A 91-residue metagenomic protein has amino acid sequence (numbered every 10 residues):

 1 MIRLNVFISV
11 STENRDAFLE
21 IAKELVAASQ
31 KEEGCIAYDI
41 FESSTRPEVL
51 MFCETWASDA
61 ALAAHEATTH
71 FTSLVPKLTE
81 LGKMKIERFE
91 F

Functional and structural regions predicted by a protein language model:
I2, I40-E48, L74-F91: Glycine-rich beta-strand-turn "strand-cap" elements at beta-sheet edges
I2-S9, D39-E66: Short, well-ordered beta-strand segments in beta-rich or mixed alpha/beta enzyme and ligand-binding folds
I8, N14-R15, D59-T68, V75-L78 (+1 more regions): Catalytic cores of transferase enzymes with a strong primary signal for eukaryotic protein kinases
N14-I36, H70-S73: Short amphipathic alpha-helical segments
I21-E24, T55, A67-T68, K77-E80: Residues within well-ordered alpha-helical secondary structure of globular protein domains
